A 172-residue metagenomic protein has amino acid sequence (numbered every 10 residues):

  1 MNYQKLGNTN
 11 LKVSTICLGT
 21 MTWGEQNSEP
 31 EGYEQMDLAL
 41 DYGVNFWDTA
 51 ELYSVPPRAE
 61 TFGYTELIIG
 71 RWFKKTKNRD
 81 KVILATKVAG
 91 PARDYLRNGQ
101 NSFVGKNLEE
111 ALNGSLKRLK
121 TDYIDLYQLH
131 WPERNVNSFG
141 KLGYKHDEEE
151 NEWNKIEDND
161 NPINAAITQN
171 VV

Functional and structural regions predicted by a protein language model:
M1-I83, D122: N-terminal binding-site loop/beta-alpha segment at the start of enzyme catalytic domains that lines or forms
K12-I16, P91-Y95, D147: A short alpha-helix capping/helix-coil boundary motif
M21-W23, L52, K87-P91, L129-P132: Active-site beta-loop-alpha junctions enriched in small/polar residues
Q26, V55-P57, D94, R134-N137: Glycine/Thr-rich phosphate-binding loops of Rossmann-like dinucleotide-binding domains
A39, K87, R118: Conserved catalytic core of Hanks-type protein kinase domains
I68-W72, K87, N107-G114: Generic beta-strand or strand-like secondary-structure segments
A85, P91-R93, G99: Surface-exposed, interaction-prone regions with an acidic/low-complexity signature
Y95-V172: Glycine/proline-rich, positively charged, aromatic-decorated active-site loop/lid region on the catalytic face
